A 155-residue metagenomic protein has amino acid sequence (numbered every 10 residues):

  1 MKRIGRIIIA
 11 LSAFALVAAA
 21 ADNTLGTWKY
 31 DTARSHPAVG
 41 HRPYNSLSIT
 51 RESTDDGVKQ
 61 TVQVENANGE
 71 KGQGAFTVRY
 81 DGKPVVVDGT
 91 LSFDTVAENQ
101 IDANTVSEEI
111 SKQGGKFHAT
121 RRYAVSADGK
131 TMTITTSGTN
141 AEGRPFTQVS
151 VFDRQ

Functional and structural regions predicted by a protein language model:
M1-I9: Bacterial N-terminal signal peptides that target proteins for export
L11-A20: Hydrophobic h-region of N-terminal signal peptides that target proteins for export in Gram-negative bacteria
A20-Q155: Hydrophobic small-molecule pocket/channel-lining residues, especially in calycin-type beta-barrels
